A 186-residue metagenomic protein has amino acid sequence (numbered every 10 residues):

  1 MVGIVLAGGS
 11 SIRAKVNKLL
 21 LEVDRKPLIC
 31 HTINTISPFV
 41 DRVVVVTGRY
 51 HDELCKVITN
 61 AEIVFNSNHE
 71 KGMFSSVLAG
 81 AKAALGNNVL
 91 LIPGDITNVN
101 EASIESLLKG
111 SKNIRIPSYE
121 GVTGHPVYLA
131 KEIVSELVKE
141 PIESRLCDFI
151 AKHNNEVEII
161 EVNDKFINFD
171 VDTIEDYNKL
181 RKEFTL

Functional and structural regions predicted by a protein language model:
M1-V16, N154: N-terminal nucleotide-binding beta1-loop-alpha1 segment
G3-V5, V44-V45, L90-L91: Structural beta-sheet core signal
L6-G8, G48, G94: Cofactor-binding loop segments of dinucleotide-utilizing enzymes, especially the Rossmann-like FAD- and NAD(P)+-binding
K18-L19, V23-I36: Short, well-formed alpha-helical segments that are part of the catalytic scaffolds of diverse glycosyltransferases
C30-N88, E101-A102, I150: Conserved N-terminal catalytic core of the sugar/cofactor nucleotidyltransferase
E70-S135: Conserved beta-loop-beta/alpha segment of the NTase-like Rossmann-fold superfamily that binds/positions NTPs
P141-L186: Conserved alpha/beta core of the MobA/IspD/sugar-nucleotide pyrophosphorylase nucleotidyltransferase superfamily
